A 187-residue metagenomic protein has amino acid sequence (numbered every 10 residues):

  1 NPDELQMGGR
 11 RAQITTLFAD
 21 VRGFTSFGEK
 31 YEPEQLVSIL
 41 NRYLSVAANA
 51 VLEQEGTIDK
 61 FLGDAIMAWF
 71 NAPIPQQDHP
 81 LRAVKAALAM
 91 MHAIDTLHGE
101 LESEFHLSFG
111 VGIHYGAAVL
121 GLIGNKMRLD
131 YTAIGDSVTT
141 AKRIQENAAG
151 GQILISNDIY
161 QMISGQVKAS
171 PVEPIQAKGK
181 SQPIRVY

Functional and structural regions predicted by a protein language model:
N1-G8, I184-Y187: Intrinsically disordered or compositionally simple regulatory linkers and C-terminal tails in signal-transduction
E4-A86: Catalytic NTP-binding/metal-coordinating core of nucleotidyl cyclase/transferase enzymes
T16, I66, F109-Y115, V186: A structural signal for short, well-ordered beta-strand segments
L40-G56, A72-V111, Y115, D136-E146: Alpha-helical scaffold within the catalytic cores of cyclic-nucleotide enzymes
L62-G63, E102-G112, Q152-I159: Acidic/histidine metal-binding catalytic segments
W69-H79, V111-D130, G150-Q152: Catalytic strand-loop-helix junctions within cyclic-nucleotide turnover domains
P80, R128-I134, P171-I175: Allosteric regulatory "coupling" segments in signal-transduction proteins
A118-L120, N147-Y187: Cytosolic regulatory/linker segments at or just downstream of nucleotide-handling modules in signal-transduction
